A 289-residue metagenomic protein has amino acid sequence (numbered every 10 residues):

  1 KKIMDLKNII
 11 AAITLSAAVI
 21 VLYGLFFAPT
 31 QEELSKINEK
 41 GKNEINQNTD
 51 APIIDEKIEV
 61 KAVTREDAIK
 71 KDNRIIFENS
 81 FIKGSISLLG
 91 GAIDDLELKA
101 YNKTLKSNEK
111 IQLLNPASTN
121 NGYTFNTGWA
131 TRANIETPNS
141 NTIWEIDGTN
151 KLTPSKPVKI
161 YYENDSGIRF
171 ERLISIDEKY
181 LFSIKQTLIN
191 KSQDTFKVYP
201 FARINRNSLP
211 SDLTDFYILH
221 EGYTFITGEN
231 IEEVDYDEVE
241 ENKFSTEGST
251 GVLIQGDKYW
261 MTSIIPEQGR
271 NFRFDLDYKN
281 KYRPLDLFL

Functional and structural regions predicted by a protein language model:
K1-I3: Short, Lys/Arg-enriched N-terminal segments with co-localized hydrophobic residues within the first ~10-30 amino acids
D5-A11: Feature marks short, highly hydrophobic, charge-poor N-terminal signal-anchor/signal peptide-like helices that anchor
A12-G24: Hydrophobic membrane-insertion alpha-helices, especially the h-region of bacterial N-terminal signal peptides
S16, F27-L105, E109-K110: Juxtamembrane extramembrane loops of integral membrane proteins
V21-G24, A28, E32, R206: Residue-level signature of transmembrane alpha-helix interfaces in integral membrane proteins
R74, E78-L289: Soluble non-transmembrane domains of integral membrane proteins
